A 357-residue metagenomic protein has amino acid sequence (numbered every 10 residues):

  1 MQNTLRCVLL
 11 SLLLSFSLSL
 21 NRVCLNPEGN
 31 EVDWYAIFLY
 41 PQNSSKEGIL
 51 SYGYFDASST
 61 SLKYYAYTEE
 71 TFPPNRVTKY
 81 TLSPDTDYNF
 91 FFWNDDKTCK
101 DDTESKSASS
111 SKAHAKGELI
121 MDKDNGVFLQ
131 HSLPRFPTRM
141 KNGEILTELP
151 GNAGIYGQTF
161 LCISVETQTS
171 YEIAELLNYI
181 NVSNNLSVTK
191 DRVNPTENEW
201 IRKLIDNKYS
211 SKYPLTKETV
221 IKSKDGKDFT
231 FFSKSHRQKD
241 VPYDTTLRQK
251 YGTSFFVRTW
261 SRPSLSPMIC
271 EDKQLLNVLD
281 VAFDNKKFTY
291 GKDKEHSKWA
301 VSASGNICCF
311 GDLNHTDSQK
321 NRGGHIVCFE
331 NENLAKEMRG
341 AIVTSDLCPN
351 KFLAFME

Functional and structural regions predicted by a protein language model:
Q2-E357: PLD/PLD-like phosphodiesterase catalytic module centered on the HKD motif
